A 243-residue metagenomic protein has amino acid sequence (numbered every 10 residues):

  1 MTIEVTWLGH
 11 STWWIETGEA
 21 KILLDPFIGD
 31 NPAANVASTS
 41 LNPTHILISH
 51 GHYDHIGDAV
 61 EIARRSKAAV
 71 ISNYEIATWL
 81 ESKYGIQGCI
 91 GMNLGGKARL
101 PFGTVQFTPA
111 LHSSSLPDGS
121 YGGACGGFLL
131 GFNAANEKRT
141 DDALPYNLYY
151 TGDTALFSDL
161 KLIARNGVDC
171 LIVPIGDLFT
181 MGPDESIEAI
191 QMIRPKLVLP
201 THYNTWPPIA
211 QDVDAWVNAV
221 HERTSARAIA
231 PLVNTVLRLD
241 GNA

Functional and structural regions predicted by a protein language model:
M1-K21, I28-N31, R99, T104 (+3 more regions): Zn-dependent metallo-beta-lactamase
T2-E4, R64-A69, P145-L148: Short active-site oxyanion
T12-R64, S72, S113-Y121, T154-N166: Pre-active-site segment of Zn-dependent metallo-hydrolases
L23-P26, P43-G51, I71-Y74, L148-T154 (+3 more regions): Active-site neighborhood of phospho(di)ester-bond hydrolases with catalytic His/Asp-centered motifs
N31, H52-G57, A77-L80, G96-R99 (+5 more regions): Active-site environment of divalent metal-dependent phosphoester hydrolases
G57-L116, Y121-G123: Glycine/small-residue-rich loop that forms an oxyanion/phosphate-binding "nest" at active or ligand-binding sites
A69, E81-K97, I187, Q191 (+1 more regions): Binuclear metal-ion centers of metallo-dependent hydrolases, dominated by the metallo-beta-lactamase
P117-G126, G131-M192: Active-site-proximal loop/helix segments of hydrolase catalytic cores
